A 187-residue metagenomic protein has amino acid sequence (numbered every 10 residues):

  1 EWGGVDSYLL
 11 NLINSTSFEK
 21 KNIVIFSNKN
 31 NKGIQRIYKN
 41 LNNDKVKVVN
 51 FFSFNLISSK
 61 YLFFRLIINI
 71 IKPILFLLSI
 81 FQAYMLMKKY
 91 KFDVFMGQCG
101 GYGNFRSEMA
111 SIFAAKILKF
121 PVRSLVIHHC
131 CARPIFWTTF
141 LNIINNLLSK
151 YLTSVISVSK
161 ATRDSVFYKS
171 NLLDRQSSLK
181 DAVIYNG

Functional and structural regions predicted by a protein language model:
E1, S53, Q98-G101, L125-C131 (+2 more regions): Histidine-centered beta-alpha loop that forms part of the nucleotide-sugar donor binding/catalytic region in diverse
E1-G3, N14-I74, Y102, D174-S177: N-terminal strand-loop element at the rim of the active site of nucleotide-sugar-dependent glycosyltransferases
S27-N28, G97, S157-V158: Short beta-strand scaffold positions
F76-Q82, V94-L118: An aromatic- and histidine-rich active-site surface loop
F81-M85, F113-I117, T138-V155: Membrane-proximal helix-turn-helix segments that form the acceptor-binding/catalytic region of lipid-linked
L86-D93: Glycine-rich phosphate-binding loop signature in dinucleotide/nucleotide-binding domains
C99-N104, I117-T138, S154: A short, histidine- and acid-enriched strand-loop-helix "catalytic/donor-clamping" loop that lines the nucleotide-sugar
Y151-V183: A short, active-site helix/loop in glycosyltransferases that binds the activated sugar's phosphate group
